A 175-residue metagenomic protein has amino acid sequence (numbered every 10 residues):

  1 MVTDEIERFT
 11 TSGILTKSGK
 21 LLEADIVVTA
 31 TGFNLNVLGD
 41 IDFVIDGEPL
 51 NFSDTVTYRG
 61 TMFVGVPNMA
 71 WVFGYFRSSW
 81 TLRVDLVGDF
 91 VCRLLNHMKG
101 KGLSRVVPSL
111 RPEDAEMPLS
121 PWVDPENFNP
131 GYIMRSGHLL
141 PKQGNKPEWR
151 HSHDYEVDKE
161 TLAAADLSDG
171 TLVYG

Functional and structural regions predicted by a protein language model:
M1-K99, D166-G175: Flavin (primarily FAD) cofactor-binding/catalytic cores of flavoenzymes
T57, N68-G175: C-terminal, flexible cofactor-proximal segment of oxidoreductases
